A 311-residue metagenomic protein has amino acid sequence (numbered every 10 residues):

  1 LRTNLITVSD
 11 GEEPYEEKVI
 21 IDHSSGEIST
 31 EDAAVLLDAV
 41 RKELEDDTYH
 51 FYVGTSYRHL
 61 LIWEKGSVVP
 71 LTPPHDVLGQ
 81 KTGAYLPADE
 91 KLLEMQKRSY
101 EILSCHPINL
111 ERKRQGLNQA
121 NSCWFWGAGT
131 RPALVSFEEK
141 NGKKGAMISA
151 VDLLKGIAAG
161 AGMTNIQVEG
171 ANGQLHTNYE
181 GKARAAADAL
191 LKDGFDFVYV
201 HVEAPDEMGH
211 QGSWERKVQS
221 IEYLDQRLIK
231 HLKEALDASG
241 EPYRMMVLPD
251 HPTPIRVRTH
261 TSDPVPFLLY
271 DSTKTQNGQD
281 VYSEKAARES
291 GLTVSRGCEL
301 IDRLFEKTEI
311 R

Functional and structural regions predicted by a protein language model:
L1-R311: Feature captures the catalytic ectodomains and active-site-proximal regions of enzymes that hydrolyze or transfer
